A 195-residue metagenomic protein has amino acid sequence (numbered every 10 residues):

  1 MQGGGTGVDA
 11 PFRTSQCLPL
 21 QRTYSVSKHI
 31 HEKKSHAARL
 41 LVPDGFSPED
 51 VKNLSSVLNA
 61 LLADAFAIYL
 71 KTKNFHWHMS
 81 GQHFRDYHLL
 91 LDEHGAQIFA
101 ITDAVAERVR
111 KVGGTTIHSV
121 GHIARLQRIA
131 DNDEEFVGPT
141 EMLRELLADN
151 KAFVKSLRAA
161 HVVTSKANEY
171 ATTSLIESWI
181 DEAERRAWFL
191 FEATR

Functional and structural regions predicted by a protein language model:
R22-D44: Acidic, low-complexity proline/glycine-rich segments
R39-L61, P139, L143: Disorder-to-helix initiation segments
G45-N53, I68-E93, A160-A171: Helix-loop segments that flank and shape redox-cofactor active sites
L62, Y69, H76, G95 (+6 more regions): A structural signal for well-ordered alpha-helices, especially hydrophobic packing surfaces of coiled-coils
H83-H122: Conserved alpha-helical segments that form or flank metal/cofactor-binding pockets of metalloenzymes
D103, E107, G121-S178: Acidic/histidine-rich alpha-helical segments that form the ligand environment of transition-metal centers
